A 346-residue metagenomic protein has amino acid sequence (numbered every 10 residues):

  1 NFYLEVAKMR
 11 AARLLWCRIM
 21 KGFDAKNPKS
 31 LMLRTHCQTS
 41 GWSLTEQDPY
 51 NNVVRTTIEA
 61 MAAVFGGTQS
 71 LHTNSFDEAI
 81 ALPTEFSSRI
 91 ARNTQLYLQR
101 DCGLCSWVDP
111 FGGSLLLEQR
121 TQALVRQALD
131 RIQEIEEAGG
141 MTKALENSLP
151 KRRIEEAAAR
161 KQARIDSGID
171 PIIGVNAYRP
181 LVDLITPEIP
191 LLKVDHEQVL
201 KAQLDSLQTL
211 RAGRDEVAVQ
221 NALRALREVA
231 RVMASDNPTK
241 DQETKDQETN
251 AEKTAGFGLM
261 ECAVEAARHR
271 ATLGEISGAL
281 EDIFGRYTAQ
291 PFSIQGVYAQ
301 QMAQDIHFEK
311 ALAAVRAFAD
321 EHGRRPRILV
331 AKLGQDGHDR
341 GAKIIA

Functional and structural regions predicted by a protein language model:
N1, C37-Y50, T56, L71-F86 (+3 more regions): Short beta-alpha connecting loops at secondary-structure transitions that line or flank enzyme active sites
N1-N51, Q133: Gly/Pro-rich turn-and-neighbor structural signature
F2-M9, L44-Y50, T73-F76, L82-F86 (+7 more regions): Short acidic, glycine/serine/threonine-rich loops at helix termini
A12-K26, V54-G67, I90-C102: Structured alpha-helical segments in the cores of large, soluble enzyme domains
E85, N93-L96, R100-A234, E252-E309: Flexible, glycine-rich loop/tail regions that form catalytic "lids" or insertion modules at the edges of active sites
V232-D236, E252-K253, L312-P326: Glycine-rich phosphate/diphosphate-binding loops that line cofactor/substrate pockets in enzymes
S235-A251: Compositionally biased, intrinsically disordered low-complexity segments enriched for polar/charged residues
K332-I344: Glycine-rich phosphate/diphosphate-binding loop of Rossmann-like nucleotide-binding domains
